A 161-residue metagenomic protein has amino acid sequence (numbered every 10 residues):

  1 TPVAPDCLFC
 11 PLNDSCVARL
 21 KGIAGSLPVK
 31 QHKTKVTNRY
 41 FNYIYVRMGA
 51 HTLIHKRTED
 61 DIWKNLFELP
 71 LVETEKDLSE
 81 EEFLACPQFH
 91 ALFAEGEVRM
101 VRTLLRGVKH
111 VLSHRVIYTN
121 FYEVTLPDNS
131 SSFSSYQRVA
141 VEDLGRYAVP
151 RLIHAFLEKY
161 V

Functional and structural regions predicted by a protein language model:
T1-V161: Intrinsically disordered, low-complexity, charged terminal extensions of DNA damage-control enzymes
